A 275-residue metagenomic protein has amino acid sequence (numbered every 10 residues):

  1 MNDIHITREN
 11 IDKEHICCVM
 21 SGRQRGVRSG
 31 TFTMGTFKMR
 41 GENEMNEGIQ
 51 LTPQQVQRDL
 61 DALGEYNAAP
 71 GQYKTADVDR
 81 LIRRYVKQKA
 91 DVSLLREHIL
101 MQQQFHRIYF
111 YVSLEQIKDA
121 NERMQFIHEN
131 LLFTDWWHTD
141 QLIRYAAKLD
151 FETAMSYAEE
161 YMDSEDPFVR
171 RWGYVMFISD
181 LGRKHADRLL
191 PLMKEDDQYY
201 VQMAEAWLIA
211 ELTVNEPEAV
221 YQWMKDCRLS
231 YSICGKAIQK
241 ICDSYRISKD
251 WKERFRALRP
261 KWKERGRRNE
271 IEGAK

Functional and structural regions predicted by a protein language model:
N2-H5: Extreme N-terminal basic, low-complexity initiation segments that serve as generic localization/processing leaders
T7-R8, G26: Short helix-onset patch at the extreme N-terminus, typifying the N->h transition of secretory signal peptides
N10-K13, F32: Short, linear, compositionally biased motifs with a strong N-terminal bias
C17-C18: Cysteine-centered motifs
R28-E44: Short, Lys/Arg-enriched N-terminal segments with co-localized hydrophobic residues within the first ~10-30 amino acids
G41-K275: Alpha-helical scaffold domains
